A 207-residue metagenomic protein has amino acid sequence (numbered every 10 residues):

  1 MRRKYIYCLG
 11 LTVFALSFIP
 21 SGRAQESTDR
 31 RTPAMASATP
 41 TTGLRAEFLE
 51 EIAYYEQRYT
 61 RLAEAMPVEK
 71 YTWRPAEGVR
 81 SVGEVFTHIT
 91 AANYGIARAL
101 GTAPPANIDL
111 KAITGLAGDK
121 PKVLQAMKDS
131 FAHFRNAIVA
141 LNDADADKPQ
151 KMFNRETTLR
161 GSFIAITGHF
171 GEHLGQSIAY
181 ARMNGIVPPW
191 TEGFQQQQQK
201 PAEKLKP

Functional and structural regions predicted by a protein language model:
M1-K4: Positively charged n-region of N-terminal signal peptides that target proteins for export
C8-S21: Bacterial N-terminal signal peptides
G22-E26: Boundary at the C-terminal end of the N-terminal hydrophobic targeting segment
D29-A46: N-terminal low-complexity, Pro/Thr/Ser-rich intrinsically disordered segments that act as propeptides or flexible
L49-T60, K70-K111, K151-P207: Short, contiguous alpha-helical
P67-Y71, G101, V139, D143-A146: Short, flexible helix-adjacent loops and helix caps
G115-K151, T157-E172: Acidic/histidine-rich alpha-helical segments that form the ligand environment of transition-metal centers
